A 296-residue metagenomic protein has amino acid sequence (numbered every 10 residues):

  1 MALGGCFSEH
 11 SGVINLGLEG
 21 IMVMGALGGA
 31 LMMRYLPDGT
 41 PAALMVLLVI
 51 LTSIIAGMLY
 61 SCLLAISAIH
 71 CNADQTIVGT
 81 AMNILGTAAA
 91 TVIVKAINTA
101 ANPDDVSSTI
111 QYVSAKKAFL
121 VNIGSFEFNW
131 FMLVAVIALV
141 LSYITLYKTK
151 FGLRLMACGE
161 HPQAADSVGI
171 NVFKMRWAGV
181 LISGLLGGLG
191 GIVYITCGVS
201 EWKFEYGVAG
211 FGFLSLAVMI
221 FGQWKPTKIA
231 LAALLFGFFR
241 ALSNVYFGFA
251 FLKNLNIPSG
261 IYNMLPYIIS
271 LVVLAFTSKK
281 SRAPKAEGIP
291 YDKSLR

Functional and structural regions predicted by a protein language model:
M1-A2, A26-A30, T87-T91, M132-I144 (+4 more regions): Hydrophobic core segments of alpha-helical transmembrane domains in multi-pass membrane transport and ion-translocation
F7-G28, L47, I69-M82, R154 (+2 more regions): Short, non-helical or kinked segments that cap or interrupt transmembrane helices
G20, L47-I55, T76-I77, M132-V134 (+3 more regions): Hydrophobic alpha-helical transmembrane segments
T40-T87, R240: Alpha-helical transmembrane segments within multi-pass membrane transporters and channels
G86-K148, A250-I261, S281, G288-R296: Transmembrane helix-bundle core of multi-pass membrane transporters and related energy-transducing complexes
G124-K203, T227, L231: Helix-loop-helix "hairpin" substructures at the membrane interface of multi-pass membrane proteins
S142, E160-S167, V172-K174, Y246-R296: Cytosolic-side transmembrane-helix boundaries in multi-pass membrane proteins
W202-Y267: Transmembrane alpha-helical segments in multi-pass inner-membrane proteins
